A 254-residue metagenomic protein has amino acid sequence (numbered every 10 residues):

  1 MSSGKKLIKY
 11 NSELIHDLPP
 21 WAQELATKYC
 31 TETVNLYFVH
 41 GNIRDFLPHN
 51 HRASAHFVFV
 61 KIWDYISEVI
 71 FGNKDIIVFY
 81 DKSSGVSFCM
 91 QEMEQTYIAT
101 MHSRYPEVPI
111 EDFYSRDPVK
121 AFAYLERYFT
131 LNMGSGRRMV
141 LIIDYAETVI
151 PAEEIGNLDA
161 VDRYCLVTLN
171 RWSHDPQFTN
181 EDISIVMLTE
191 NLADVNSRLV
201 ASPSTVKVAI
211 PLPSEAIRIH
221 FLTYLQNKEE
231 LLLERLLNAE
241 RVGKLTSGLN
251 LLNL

Functional and structural regions predicted by a protein language model:
M1-N253: ATP/nucleotide-binding catalytic cores
